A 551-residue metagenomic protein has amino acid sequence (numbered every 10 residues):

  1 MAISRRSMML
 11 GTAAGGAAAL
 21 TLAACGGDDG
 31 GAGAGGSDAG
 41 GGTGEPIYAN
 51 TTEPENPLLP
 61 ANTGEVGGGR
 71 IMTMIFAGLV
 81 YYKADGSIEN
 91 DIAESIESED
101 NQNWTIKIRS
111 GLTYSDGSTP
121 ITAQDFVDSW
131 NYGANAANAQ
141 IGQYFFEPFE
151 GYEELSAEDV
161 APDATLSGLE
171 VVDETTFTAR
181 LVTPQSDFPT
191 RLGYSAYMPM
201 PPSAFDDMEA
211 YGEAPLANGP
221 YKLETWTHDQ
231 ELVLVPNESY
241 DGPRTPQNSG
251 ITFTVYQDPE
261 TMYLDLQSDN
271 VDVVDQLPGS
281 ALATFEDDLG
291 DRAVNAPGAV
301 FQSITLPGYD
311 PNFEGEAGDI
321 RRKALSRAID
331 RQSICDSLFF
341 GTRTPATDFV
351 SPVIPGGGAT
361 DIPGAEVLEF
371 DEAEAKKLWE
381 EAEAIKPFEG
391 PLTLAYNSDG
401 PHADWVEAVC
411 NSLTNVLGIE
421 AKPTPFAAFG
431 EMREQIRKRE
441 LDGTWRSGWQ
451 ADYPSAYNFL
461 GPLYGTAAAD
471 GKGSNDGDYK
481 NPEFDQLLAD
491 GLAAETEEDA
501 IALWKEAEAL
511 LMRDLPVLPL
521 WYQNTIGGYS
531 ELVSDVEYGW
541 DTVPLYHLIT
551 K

Functional and structural regions predicted by a protein language model:
M9, E170, C335, E420-M432 (+2 more regions): Extracytoplasmic/peripheral linker and loop segments enriched in polar/acidic and small residues with frequent Thr/Pro
N50-D100, L216, D541: N-terminal lobe/hinge region of extracytoplasmic solute-binding protein
S95-F145, T178, D265-S268, G315: Aromatic- and charge-enriched surface segment that lines or borders ligand/interaction sites
I121-N131, E174-R180, G219-P220, N248-G250 (+4 more regions): Alpha-helical secondary-structure segments
D163-A164, E170, E174-T176, R180-P246 (+1 more regions): Gly/Pro-rich hinge or "lid" segments in bacterial periplasmic/extracellular proteins
A204-G212, S239-T284, A299: Ligand-site clamp/hinge motif
T344-A382, D399-D404: Structural transition elements
G527-K551: Long beta-strand-rich cores associated with HINT superfamily self-processing modules
